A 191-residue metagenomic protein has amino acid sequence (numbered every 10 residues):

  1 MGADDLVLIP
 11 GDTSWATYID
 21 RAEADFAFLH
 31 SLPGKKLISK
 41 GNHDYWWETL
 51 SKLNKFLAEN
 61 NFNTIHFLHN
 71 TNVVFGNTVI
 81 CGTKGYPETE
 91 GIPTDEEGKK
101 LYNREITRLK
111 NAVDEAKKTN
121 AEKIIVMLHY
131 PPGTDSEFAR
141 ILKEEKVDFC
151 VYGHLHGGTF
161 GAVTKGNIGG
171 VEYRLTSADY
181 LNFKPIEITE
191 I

Functional and structural regions predicted by a protein language model:
M1-A3, D95-G98, I191: Acidic, histidine-bearing metal-coordination/catalytic regions of metal-dependent phosphoesterases
M1-G76, F138-E145, L175-S177: Core catalytic region of metal-dependent phosphoesterases/phosphodiesterases, especially metallo-beta-lactamase-like
L6-P10, L37, I80, I125-M127 (+1 more regions): Structural motif
S14-I19, N42-L50, N72-V74, P87-G91 (+3 more regions): Active-site environment of divalent metal-dependent phosphoester hydrolases
L32-K35, A121-E122, V147-D148, G170-V171: A short helix->loop->beta-strand "cap" motif at the edges of active sites that frequently abuts
E48-E137: Conserved catalytic scaffold of divalent metal-dependent phosphoesterases
V74, K100, E144, G157-I191: Binuclear metal-dependent phosphoesterase catalytic core
N111, R140, T164: Surface-exposed charge patches
